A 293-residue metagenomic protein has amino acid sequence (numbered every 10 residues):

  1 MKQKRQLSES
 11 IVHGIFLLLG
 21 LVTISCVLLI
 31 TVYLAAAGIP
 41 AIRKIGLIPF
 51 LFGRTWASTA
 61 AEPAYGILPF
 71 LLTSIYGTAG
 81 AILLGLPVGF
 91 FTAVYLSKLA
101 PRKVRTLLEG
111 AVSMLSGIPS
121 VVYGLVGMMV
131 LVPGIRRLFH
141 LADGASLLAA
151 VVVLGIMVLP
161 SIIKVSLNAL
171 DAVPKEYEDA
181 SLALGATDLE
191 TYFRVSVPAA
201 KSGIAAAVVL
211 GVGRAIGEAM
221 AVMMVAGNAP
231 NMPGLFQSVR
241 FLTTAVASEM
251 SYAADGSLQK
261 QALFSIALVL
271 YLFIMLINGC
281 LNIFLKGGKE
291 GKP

Functional and structural regions predicted by a protein language model:
M1-G20, L281-P293: Transmembrane alpha-helical segments of polytopic membrane transport and secretion proteins
H13, V88-G127, P293: Cytoplasmic-entry segments and transmembrane alpha-helices of multi-pass inner-membrane transporters
I67-Y95: Transmembrane alpha-helix signature in integral membrane proteins
S113-G155: Generic hydrophobic transmembrane alpha-helix motif, especially the helices
P119, L184-G185, P198: Glycine/proline-centered hinge or cleavage motifs at structural transition points of membrane proteins
V165-S166, D188-A226: Transmembrane alpha-helices
L167-D171, K175, L182, S251-P293: C-terminal transmembrane helix and the adjacent membrane-cytosol boundary/short C-terminal tail of inner/organellar
V222-Y271: Interhelical loop and adjacent transmembrane-helix boundary motif in polytopic membrane transport permeases
